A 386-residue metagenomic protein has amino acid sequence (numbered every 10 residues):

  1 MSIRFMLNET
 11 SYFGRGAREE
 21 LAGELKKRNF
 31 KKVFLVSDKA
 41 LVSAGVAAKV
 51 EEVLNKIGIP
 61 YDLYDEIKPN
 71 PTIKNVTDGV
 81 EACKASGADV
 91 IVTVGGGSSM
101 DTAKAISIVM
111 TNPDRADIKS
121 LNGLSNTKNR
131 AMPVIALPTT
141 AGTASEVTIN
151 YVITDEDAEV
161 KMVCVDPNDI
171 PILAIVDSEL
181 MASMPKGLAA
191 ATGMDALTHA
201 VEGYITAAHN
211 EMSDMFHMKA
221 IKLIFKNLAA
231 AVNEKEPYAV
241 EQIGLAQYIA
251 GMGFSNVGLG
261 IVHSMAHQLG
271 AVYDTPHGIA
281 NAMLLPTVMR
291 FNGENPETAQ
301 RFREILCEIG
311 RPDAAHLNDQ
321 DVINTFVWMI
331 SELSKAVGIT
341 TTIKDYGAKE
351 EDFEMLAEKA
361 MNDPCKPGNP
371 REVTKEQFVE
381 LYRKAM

Functional and structural regions predicted by a protein language model:
M1-Y64, A385: An N-terminal, well-structured beta->alpha segment
R18-L21, S43-V46, I73-V76, S98-A103 (+3 more regions): Short glycine/serine/threonine-rich phosphate/pyrophosphate-binding segments that cradle anionic phosphate groups
V42-R115, A229-V240: N-terminal small/polar loop signature for handling phosphorylated ligands or for N-terminal nucleophile
K74-E179: Glycine/threonine-rich beta-strand-loop-alpha-helix active-site module that forms ligand/phosphate-binding
N150-V257: Carboxylate- and glycine-rich phosphate/diphosphate-binding segment that chelates Mg2+/Mn2+
V272-D352: Gly/Pro-rich interdomain helix-loop hinge
K349-M386: Short, amphipathic C-terminal "tail helix"
